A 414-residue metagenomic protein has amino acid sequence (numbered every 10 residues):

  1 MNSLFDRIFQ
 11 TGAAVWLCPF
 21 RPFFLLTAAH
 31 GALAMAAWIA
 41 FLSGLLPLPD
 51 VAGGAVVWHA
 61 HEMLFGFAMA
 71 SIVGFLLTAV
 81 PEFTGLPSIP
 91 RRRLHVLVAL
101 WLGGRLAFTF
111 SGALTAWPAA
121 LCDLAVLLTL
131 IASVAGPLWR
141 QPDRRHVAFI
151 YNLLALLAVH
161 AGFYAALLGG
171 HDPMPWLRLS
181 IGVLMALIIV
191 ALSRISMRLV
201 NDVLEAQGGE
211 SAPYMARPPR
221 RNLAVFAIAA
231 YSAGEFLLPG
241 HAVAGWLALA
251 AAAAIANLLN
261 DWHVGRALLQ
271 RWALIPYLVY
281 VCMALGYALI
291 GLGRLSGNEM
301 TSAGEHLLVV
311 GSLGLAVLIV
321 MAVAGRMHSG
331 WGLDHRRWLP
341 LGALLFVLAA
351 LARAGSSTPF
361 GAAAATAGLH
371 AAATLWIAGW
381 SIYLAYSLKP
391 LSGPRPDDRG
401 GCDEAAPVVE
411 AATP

Functional and structural regions predicted by a protein language model:
M1-P414: Hydrophobic alpha-helical transmembrane segments of multi-pass integral membrane proteins
